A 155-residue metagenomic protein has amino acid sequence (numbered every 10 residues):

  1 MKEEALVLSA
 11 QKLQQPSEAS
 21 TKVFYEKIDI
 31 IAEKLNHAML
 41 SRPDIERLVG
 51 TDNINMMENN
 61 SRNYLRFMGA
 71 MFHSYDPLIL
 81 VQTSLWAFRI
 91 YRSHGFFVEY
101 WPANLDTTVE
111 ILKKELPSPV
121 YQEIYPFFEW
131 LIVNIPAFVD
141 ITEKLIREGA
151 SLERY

Functional and structural regions predicted by a protein language model:
M1-F96, W101-D106, I111-Y155: Core of compact, soluble alpha-helical bundle domains
